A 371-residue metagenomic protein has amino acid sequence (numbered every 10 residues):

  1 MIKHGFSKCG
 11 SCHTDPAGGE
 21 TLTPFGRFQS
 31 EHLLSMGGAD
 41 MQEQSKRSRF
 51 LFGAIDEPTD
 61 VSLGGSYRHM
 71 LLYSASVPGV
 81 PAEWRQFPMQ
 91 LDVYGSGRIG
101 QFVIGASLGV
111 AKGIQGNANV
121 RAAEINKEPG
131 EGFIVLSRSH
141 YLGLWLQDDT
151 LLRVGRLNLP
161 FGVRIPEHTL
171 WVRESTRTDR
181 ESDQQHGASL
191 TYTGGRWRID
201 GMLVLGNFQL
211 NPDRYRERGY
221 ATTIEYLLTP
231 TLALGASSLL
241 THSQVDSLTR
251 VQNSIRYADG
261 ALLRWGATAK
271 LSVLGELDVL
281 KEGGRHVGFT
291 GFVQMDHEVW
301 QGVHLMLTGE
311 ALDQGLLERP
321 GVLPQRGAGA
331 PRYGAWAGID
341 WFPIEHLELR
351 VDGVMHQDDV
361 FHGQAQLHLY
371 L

Functional and structural regions predicted by a protein language model:
I2, G18-Q42, K46-R47: Gly/Gly-Pro-rich "capping" loops immediately C-terminal to redox-active cysteine motifs in periplasmic/lumenal
F6-P16: The canonical Cys-X-X-Cys-His
H13, H168, H368: Histidine-centered active-site/metal-ligand motif
A17-L22, T59-L71, A82-F208, R216-R218 (+4 more regions): Outer membrane beta-barrel
G38-E57, H69-L71: Flexible coil segments in periplasmic/lumen-exposed cytochrome c-class electron-transfer proteins
Q44-F50, V61, M89-V93, V135-H140 (+8 more regions): Hydrophobic, lipid-facing positions within transmembrane beta-strands of outer-membrane proteins
A75-A82, G116-F133, L228-L371: Outer-membrane beta-barrel pore domains
F208-P212, T222-T223, D246-V251: Short helix-to-loop capping/linker segments positioned immediately adjacent to catalytic or ligand/cofactor-binding
